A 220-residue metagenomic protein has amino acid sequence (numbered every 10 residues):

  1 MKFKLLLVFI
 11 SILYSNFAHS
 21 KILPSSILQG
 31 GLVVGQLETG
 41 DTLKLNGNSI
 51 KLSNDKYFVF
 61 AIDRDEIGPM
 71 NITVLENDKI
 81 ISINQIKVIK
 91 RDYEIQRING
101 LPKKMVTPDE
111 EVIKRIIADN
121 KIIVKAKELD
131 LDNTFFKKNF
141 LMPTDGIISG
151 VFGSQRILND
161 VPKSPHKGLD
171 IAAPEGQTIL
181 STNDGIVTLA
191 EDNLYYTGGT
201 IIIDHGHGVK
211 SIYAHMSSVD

Functional and structural regions predicted by a protein language model:
M1-L5: Positively charged n-region of N-terminal signal peptides that target proteins for export
L6-V8, A18, G153: Cleavable N-terminal signal peptides
L13-S15: N-terminal signal peptide c-region/cleavage motif recognized by signal peptidases
H19-D92: Cationic-aromatic interfacial patches
N48, D78-I80, Q177, H207-K210: Short acidic/polar mixed-charge low-complexity motifs
Q85-T197: Surface-exposed, glycine-biased beta-strand/turn segments
T182-S218: Zn2+-dependent peptidoglycan hydrolase active-site motif and core
